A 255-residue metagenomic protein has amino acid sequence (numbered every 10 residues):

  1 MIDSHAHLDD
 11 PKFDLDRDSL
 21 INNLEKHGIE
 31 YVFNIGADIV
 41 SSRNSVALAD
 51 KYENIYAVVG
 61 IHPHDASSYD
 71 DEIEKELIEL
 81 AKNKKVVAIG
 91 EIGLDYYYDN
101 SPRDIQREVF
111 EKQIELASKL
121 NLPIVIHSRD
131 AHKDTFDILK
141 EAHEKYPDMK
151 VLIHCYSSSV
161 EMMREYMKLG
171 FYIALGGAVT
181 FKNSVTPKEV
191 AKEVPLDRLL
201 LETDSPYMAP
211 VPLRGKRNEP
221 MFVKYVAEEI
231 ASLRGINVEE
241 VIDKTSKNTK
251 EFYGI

Functional and structural regions predicted by a protein language model:
M1-I255: Mid-domain alpha/beta scaffold segments of enzyme catalytic cores
